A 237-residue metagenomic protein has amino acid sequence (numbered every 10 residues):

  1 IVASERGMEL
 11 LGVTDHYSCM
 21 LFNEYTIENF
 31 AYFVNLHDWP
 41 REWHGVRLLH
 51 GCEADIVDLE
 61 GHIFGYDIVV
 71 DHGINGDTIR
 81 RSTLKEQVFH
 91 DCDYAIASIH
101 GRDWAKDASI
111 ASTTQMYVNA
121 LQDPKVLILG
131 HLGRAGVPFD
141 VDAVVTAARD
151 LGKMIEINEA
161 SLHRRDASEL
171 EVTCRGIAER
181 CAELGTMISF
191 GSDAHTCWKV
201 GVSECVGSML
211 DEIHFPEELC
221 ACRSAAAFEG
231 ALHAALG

Functional and structural regions predicted by a protein language model:
I1-T14: Catalytic domains of carbohydrate-active enzymes, especially glycoside hydrolases
L11-V13, E156-I157, I188-G191: Short hydrophobic alpha-helical runs that function as membrane-insertion/retention elements
H16, T186-G201: Short acidic/histidine-rich active-site segments
Y17, L21-I157, D211-H214, A227-G237: Extended substrate/RNA-proximal surfaces in nucleic-acid metabolism proteins
N23-I27, P138-V145, R165-R180, C197-D211 (+1 more regions): Histidine/acidic-residue-rich catalytic or RNA/ligand-binding cores of hydrolases and nuclease-related proteins
L162: Active-site environment of non-heme Fe oxygenases that use a 2-His-1-carboxylate facial triad
C174-S192: Conserved short secondary-structure transition element at the edge of the structured enzyme core that lines
